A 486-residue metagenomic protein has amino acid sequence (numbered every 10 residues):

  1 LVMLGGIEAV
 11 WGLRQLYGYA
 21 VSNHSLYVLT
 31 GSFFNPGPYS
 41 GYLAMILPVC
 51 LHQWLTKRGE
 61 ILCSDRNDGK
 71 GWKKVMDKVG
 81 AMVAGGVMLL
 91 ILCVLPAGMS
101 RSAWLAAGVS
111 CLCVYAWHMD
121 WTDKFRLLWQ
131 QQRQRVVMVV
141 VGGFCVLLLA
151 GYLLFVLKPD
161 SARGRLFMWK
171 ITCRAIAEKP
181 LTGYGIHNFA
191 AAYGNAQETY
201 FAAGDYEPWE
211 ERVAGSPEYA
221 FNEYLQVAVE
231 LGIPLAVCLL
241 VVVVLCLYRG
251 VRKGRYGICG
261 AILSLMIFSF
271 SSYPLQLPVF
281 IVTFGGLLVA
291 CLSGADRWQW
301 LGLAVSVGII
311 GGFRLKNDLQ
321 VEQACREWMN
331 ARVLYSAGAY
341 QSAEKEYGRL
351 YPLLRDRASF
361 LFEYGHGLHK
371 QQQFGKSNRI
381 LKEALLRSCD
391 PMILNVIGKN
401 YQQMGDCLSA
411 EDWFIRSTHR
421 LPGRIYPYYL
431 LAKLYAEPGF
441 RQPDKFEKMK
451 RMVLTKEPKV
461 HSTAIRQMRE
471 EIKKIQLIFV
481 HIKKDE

Functional and structural regions predicted by a protein language model:
L1-Y27, G31-F155, V229-I258, I262-S269 (+2 more regions): Alpha-helical transmembrane segments of multi-pass inner-membrane proteins
N23-Y27, I186-V229: Interfacial juxtamembrane loops and adjacent helix segments that form the catalytic/substrate-binding surfaces
G151-F167, G308-G338: Hydrophobic alpha-helical transmembrane segments in integral membrane proteins
W328-M329, S359-E363, M392-K399, Y426-L430 (+1 more regions): Alpha-solenoid helical repeat scaffolds
S336, K370, Q403, E437-P438: Register position in tetratricopeptide repeats
R355-D356, S388-C389, P422, P458: Short coil turns that delineate tetratricopeptide repeat
F440-E486: Terminal, low-structured helical/coil segments at or just beyond the last alpha-helical repeat
